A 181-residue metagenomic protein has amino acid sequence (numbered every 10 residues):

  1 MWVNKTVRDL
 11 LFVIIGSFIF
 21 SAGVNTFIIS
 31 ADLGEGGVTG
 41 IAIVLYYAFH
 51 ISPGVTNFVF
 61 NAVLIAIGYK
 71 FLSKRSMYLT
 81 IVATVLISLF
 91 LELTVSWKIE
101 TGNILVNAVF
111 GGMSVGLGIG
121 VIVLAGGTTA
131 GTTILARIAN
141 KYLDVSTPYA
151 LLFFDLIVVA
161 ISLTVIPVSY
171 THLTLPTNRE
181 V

Functional and structural regions predicted by a protein language model:
M1-T6: Short, Lys/Arg-rich, polar N-terminal cytosolic tail immediately upstream of the first transmembrane signal-anchor
A22, I65-I67, L89, L93 (+2 more regions): Alpha-helical transmembrane segments of multipass membrane proteins
G40-Y47, I134-K141: Short amphipathic alpha-helical coupling elements at transmembrane boundaries
A48-N57, N107-V109: Structural signature of hydrophobic alpha-helical transmembrane segments
L64-K74, A125: C-terminal ends of transmembrane helices
V85, L89-L93, L105-A125, T147: Mid-bilayer segments of alpha-helical transmembrane spans in multi-pass integral membrane proteins that mediate
S162-L173: Glycine- and Gly-Pro-enriched alpha-helical subdomains that act as flexible, kink-prone "lid/hinge" or packing modules
H172, T177-V181: Single conserved hydrophobic/aromatic residue that forms the stacking wall/gate of nucleotide- or nucleobase-binding
